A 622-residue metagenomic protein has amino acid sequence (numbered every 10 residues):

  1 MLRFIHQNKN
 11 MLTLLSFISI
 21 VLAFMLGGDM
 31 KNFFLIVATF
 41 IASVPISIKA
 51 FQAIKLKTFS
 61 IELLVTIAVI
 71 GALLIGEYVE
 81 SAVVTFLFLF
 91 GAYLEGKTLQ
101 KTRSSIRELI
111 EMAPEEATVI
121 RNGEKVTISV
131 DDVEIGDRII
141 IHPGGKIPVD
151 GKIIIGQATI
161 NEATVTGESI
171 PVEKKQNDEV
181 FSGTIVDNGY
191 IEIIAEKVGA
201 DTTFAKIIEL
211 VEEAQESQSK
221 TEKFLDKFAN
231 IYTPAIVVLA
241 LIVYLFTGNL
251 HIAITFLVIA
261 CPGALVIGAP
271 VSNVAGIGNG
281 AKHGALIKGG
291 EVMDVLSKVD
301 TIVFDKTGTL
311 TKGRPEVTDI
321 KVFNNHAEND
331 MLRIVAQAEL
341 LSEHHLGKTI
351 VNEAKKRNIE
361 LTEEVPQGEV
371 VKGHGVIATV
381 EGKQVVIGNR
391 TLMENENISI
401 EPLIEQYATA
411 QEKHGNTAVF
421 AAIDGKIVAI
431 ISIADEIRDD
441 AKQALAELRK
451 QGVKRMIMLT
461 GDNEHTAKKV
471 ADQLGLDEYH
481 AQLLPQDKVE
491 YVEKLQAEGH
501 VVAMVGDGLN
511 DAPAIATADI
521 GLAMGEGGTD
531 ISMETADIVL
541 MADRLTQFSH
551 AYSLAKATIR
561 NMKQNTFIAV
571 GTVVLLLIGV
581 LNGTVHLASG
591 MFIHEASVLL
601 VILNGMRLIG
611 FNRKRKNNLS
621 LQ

Functional and structural regions predicted by a protein language model:
M1-H6, V21-L26, F33, S47-K55 (+7 more regions): Membrane-embedded alpha-helical bundles of multi-pass transporters
L2, N10, I20-N122, D132-I139 (+6 more regions): Actuator/coupling domain of P-type ATPases
L14-I18, T221-L265, P270-N273, K563-E595: Bilayer-spanning, highly hydrophobic alpha-helical transmembrane segments
A50, E77, T98, A117 (+27 more regions): Residue-level signature of catalytic and energy-coupling elements of molecular machines, predominantly ATP/GTP-dependent
F51-I54, F59, K97-R107, V271-G290 (+1 more regions): Juxtamembrane helix-loop transition segments at the membrane interface in multi-pass membrane proteins
S60-I67, R107-R121, A264, H283-T307: Membrane-cytosol interface motif
E108-E111, E291-N510, A516-I520, S553-K556 (+2 more regions): Cytosolic catalytic headpiece
A117, I128, D137, V149-D150 (+10 more regions): Conserved cytosolic headpiece of P-type ATPases
